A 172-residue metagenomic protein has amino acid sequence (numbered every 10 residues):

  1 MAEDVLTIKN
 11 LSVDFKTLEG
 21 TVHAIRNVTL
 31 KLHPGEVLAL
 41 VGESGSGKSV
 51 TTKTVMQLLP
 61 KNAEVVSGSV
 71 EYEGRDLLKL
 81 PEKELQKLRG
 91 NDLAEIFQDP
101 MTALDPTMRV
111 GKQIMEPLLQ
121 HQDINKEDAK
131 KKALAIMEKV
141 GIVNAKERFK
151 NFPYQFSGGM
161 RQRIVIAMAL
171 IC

Functional and structural regions predicted by a protein language model:
M1-C172: ABC transporter nucleotide-binding domains
